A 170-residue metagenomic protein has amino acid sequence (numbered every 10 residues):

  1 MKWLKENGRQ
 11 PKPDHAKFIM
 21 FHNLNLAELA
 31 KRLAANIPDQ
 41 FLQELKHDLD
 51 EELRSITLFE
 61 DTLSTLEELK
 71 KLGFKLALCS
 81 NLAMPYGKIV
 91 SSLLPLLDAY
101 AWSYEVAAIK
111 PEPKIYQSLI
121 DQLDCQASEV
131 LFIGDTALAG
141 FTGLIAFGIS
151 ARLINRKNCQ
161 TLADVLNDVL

Functional and structural regions predicted by a protein language model:
M1-S64, K71-L72, A83: N-terminal helical cap/lid subdomain that shapes the substrate entry/recognition surface in HAD-like hydrolases
I37-Q40, L63, E67-L170: Asp-based, Mg2+/Mn2+-dependent phosphohydrolase catalytic module
